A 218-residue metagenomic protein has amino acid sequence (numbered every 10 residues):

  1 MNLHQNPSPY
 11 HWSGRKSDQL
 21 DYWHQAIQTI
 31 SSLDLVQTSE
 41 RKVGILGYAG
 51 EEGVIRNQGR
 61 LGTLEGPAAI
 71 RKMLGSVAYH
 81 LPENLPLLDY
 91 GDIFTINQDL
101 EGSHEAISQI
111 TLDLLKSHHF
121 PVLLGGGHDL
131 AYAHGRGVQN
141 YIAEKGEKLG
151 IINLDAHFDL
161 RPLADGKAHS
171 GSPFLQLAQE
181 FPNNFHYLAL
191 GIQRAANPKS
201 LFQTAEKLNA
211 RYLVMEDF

Functional and structural regions predicted by a protein language model:
N2-Y48, E52-F218: Conserved alpha-helical scaffold segments that buttress catalytic/binding sites
